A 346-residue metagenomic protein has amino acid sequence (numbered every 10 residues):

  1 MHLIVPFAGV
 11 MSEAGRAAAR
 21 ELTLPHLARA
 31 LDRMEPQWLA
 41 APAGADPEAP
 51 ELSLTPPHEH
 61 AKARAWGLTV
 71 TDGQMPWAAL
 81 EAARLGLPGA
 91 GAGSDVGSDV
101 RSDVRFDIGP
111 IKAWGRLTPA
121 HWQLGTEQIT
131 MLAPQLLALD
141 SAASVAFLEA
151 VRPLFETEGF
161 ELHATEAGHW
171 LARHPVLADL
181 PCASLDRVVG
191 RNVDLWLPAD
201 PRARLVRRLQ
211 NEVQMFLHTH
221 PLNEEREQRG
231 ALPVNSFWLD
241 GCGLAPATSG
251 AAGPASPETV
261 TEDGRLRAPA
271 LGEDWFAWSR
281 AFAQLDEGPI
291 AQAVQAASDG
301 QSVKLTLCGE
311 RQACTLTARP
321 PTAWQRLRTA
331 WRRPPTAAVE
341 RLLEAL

Functional and structural regions predicted by a protein language model:
M1-L346: …; additionally, a secondary subgroup of soluble metalloenzymes is captured
